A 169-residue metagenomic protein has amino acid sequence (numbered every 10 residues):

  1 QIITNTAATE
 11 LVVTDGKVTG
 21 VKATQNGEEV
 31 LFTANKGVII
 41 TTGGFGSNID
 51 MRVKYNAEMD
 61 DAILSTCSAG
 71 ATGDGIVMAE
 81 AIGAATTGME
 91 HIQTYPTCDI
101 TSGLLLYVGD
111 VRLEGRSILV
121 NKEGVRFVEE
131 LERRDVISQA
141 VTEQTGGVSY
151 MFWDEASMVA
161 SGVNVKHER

Functional and structural regions predicted by a protein language model:
Q1-T9, M89: A conserved beta-strand/loop element that lines the FAD pocket in flavoprotein oxidoreductases
V12-T19: A short, glycine/Asx- and small/polar-enriched loop/turn that sits immediately N-terminal to a beta-strand
V13, I49-M51, G162: Short glycine-/acidic-enriched loop or helix-start segments at secondary-structure transitions that form or flank
V13, T24, N121: Short, acidic, Ser/Thr-enriched surface-loop or helix-capping motifs
V21, F32-A34, V128-E130: Short capping micro-motif at the N-terminus of alpha-helices
Q25-D99, L106: Glycine-rich loop(s) and the adjacent beta-strand/alpha-helix scaffold that form part
T72, I76-M78, A85-R169: An anion/pyrophosphate-binding glycine-rich loop and adjacent beta-alpha core in soluble alpha-beta enzymes
